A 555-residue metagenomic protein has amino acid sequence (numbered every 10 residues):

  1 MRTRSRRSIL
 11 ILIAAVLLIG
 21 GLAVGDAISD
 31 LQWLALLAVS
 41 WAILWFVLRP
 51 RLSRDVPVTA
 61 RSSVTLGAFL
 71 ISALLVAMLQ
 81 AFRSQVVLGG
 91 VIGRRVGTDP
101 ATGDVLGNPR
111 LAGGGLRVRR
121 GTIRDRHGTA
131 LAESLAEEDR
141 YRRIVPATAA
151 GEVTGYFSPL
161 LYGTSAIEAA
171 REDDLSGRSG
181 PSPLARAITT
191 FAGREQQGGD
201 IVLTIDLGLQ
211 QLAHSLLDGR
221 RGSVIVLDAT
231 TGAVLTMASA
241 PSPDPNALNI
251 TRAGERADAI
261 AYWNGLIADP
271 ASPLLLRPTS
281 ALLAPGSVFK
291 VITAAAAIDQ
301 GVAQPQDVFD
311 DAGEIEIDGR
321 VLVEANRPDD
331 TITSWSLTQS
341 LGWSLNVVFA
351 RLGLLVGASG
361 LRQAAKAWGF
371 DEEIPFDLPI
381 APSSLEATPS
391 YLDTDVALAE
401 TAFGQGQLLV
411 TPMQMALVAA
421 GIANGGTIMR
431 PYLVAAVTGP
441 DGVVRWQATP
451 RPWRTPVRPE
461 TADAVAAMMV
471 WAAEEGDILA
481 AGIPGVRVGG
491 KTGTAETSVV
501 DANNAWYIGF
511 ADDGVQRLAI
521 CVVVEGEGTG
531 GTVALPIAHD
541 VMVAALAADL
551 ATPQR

Functional and structural regions predicted by a protein language model:
M1-D258, P270-L282, V302-Q304, S359-A367 (+3 more regions): Periplasmic/cell-envelope proteins involved in peptidoglycan metabolism and beta-lactam response
R2-S8, A15-L17, T230, V234-S287 (+2 more regions): Beta-lactam-recognizing serine transpeptidase/beta-lactamase-like catalytic domain environment
